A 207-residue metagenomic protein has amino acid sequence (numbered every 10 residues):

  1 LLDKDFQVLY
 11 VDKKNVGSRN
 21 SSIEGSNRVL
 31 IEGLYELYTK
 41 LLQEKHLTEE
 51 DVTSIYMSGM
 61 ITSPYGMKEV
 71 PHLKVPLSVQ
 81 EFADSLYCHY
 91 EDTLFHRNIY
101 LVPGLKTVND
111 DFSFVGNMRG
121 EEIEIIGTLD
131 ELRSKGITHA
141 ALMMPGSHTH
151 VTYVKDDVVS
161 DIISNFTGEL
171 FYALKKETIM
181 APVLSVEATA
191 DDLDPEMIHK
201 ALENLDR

Functional and structural regions predicted by a protein language model:
L1, M60-P64, M144-H150: Gly/Ser/Thr-rich loops at beta-strand to alpha-helix junctions that form or flank small-molecule/cofactor-binding
L1-V29: Short glycine-rich, Thr/Ser-proximal phosphate-binding strand/loop in the N-terminal lobe of ATP-dependent enzymes
D3, V70-L73, D156-V158: Short, glycine/charged-enriched secondary-structure capping and boundary segments
K4-Q7, Q43-D51, D130-A140: Secondary-structure boundary elements
V8-V11, V52, V158-S160: A broad structural signal for short, well-ordered beta-strand segments within beta-sheet-rich domains
R19-S22, V108-A141, P145-D206: Glycine-rich phosphate-binding loop plus the immediately following alpha-helix
G25-E49: Conserved active-site "lid/cap" helical segment
E44-V115: Short beta-strand-loop/turn "lid" adjacent to the catalytic site in phosphate-handling enzymes
